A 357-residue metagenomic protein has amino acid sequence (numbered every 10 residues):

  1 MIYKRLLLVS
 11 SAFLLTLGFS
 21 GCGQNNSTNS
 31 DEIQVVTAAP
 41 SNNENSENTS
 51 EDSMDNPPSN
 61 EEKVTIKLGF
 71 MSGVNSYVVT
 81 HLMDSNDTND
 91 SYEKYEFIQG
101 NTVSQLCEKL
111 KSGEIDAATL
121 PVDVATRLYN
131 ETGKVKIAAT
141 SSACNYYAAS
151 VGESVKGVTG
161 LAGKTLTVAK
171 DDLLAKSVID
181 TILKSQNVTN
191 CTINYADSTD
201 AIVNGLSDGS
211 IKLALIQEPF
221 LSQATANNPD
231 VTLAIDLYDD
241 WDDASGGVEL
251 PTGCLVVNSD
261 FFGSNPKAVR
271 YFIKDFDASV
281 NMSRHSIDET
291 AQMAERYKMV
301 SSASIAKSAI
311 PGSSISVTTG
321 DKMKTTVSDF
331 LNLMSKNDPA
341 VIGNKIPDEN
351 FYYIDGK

Functional and structural regions predicted by a protein language model:
M1-L7: Bacterial N-terminal signal peptides that target proteins for export
L17-G21: C-terminal motif of bacterial Sec signal peptides marking the signal peptidase cleavage site
G23-N26: Bacterial signal peptide processing site
D31-A39, D52-T189, I193-N194, K212 (+3 more regions): Short, glycine-/small- and polar/acidic-enriched structural segments that line small-molecule recognition paths
N86-E93, G163, D239-V248, I315-K324: Short, solvent-exposed loop/beta-turn-alpha elements that line the ligand-binding surface or hinge of extracytoplasmic
D123-V124, S198-M293: Pocket-lining segment of extracytoplasmic ligand-binding domains
F262-N337: Secondary-structure end/capping motifs
S328-K357: Conserved C-terminal helix/tail region of periplasmic/extracytoplasmic solute-binding proteins
